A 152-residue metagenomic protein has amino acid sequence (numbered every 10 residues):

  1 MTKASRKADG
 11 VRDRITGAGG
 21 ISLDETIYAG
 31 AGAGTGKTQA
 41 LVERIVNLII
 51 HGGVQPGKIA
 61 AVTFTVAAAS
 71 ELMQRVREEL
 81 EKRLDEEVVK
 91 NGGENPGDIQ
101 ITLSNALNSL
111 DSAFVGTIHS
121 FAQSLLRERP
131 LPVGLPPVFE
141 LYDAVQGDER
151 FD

Functional and structural regions predicted by a protein language model:
M1-G134: P-loop NTPase Walker
F139-D143: Flexible beta-alpha connector loops of hexameric P-loop NTPases
G147-D148: Electropositive, glycine-dotted interaction segments that contact anionic polymers or phosphate-rich ligands
